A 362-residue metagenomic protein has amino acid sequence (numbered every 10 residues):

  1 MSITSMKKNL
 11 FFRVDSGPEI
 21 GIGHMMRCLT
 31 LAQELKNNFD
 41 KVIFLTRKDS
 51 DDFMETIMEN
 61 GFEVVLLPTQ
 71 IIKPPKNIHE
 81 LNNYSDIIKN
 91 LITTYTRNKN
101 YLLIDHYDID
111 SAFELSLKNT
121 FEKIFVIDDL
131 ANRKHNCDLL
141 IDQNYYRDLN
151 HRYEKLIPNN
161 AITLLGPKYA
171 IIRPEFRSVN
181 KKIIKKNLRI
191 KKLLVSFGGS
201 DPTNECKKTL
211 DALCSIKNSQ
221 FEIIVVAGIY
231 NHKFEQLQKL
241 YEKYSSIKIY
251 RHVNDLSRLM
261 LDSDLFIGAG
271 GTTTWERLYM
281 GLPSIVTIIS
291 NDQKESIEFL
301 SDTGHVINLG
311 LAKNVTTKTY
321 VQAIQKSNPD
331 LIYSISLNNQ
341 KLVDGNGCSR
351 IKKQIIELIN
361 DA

Functional and structural regions predicted by a protein language model:
N38-D86, N90, G310-K313: Conserved nucleotide-sugar phosphate-binding/catalytic loop shared by glycosyltransferases and other
N136-T203: A nucleotide-sugar donor-handling region in carbohydrate enzymes
N180-K182, N187-S263: Donor-nucleotide binding loops and adjacent catalytic segments primarily of GT-B fold Leloir glycosyltransferases
L261-T272: Acidic donor-binding loop of glycosyltransferase active sites
F266-G268, P283-D292: Short hydrophobic beta-strand element within catalytic cores of glycosyltransferases and related nucleotide-activated
N291-A323: Change "using UDP/GDP/dTDP sugars" to "using nucleotide sugars
L331-G345: A short, well-ordered alpha-helix in the C-terminal region of glycosyltransferases
D344-A362: C-terminal alpha-helical cap of glycosyltransferases
